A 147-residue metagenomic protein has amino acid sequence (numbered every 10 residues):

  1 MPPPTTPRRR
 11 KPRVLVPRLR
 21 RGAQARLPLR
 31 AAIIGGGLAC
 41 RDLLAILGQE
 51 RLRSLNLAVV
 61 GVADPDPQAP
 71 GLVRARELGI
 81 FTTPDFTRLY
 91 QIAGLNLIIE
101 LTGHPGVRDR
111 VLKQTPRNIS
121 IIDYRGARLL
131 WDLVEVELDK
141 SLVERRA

Functional and structural regions predicted by a protein language model:
P2-P28: A short, basic/flexible loop-to-alpha-helix module at the beginning of a structural domain
R20-G22, G48-L55, I119: Alpha-helix termini
A25-L47: Glycine-rich adenosine-cofactor-binding loop
L52-R74: NAD(P)-binding Rossmann-fold cofactor-contacting core
V60, G94-N96: Conserved acidic residues
F81-R88, I122: Short acidic-hydrophobic, aromatic-tinged amphipathic segments that line or gate anion-handling sites
I98-E100: N-terminal Rossmann-like NAD(P) cofactor-binding module of classical short-chain dehydrogenase/reductase
H104-R146: Rossmann-fold NAD(P)-binding glycine/threonine-rich loop
